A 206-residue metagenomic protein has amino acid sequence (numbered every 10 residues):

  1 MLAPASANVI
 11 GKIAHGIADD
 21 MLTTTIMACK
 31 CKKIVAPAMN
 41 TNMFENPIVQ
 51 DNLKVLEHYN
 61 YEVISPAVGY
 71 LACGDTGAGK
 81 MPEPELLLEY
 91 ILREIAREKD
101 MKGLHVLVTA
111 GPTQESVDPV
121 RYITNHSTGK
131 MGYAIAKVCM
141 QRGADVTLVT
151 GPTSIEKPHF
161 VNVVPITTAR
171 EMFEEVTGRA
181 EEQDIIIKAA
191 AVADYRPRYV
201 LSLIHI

Functional and structural regions predicted by a protein language model:
A5-I10, M39-T41, G111-E115, A190-P197: Short glycine-rich anion-binding loops that position phosphate/pyrophosphate groups of nucleotides and phosphorylated
S6-I48: Active-site and donor-binding regions of nucleotide-sugar-utilizing enzymes
K30-A67, A78-Y90: Short, glycine-/small-residue-rich phosphate/pyrophosphate-handling segment
Q50, K54, L104-T168: Glycine-rich phosphate/diphosphate-binding loop of Rossmann-like nucleotide-binding domains
V68-H105, I123-T124: Glycine-rich phosphate/pyrophosphate-binding loop and the adjoining helix
Q183: An anion/phosphate-binding loop that grips the pyrophosphate of nucleotide cofactors and donors
I204-I206: Conserved small/polar residues in nucleotide/adenosyl-binding loops
